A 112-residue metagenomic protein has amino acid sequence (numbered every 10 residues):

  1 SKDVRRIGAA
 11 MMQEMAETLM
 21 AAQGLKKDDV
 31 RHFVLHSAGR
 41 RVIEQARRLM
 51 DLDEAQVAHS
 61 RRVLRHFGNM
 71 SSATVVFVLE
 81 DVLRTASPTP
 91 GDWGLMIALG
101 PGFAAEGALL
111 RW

Functional and structural regions predicted by a protein language model:
S1-F33: Oxyanion-binding "anion nests"
A9, Q13, R31-W112: Claisen-condensing/thiolase-fold acyl-transfer catalytic domains that form or cleave C-C bonds in fatty acid
